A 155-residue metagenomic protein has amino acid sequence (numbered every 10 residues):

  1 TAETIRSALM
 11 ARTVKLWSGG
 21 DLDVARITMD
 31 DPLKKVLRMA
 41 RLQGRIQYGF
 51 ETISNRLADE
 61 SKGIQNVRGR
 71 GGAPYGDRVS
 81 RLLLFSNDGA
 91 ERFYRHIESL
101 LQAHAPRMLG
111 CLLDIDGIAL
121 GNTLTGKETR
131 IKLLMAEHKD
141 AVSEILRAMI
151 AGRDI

Functional and structural regions predicted by a protein language model:
T1-T28, R130, K139-R147: Electropositive, gly/pro-rich neighborhoods at or near active sites that engage anionic ligands
D21-G76: Conserved mixed alpha/beta catalytic, RNA-binding, or beta-rich assembly cores of soluble enzyme, regulatory
T28, Y48, R92, I115 (+1 more regions): Charged, alpha-helix-enriched surfaces in structured cytosolic catalytic cores of large nucleotide-utilizing machines
Q43, V79-L82, T129-K132: Short, surface-exposed beta-edge/turn micro-motifs
Y48-F50, F85-D88: Short His-Asn-centered micro-motif
A58-S61, Q102, T125, I150: Signal for well-folded cores of large energy- and translation-related assemblies
R78, G89-T125: Feature captures the catalytic cores and cofactor-binding loops of soluble hydro-lyases/lyases that act on carboxylate
C111-I155: Helix-rich interaction surfaces within compact, conserved domain-sized segments that mediate assembly or partner
